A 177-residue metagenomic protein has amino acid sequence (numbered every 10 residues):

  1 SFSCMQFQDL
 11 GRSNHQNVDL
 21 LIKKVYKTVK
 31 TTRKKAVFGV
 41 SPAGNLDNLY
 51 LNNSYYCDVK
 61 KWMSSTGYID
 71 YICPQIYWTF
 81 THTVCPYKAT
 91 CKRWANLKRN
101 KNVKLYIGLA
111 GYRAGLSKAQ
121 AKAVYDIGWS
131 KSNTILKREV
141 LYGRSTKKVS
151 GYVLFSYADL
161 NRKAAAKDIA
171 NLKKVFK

Functional and structural regions predicted by a protein language model:
S1-S65, Y77-W78: Polysaccharide-binding and catalytic clefts of secreted carbohydrate-active enzymes
R12-K23, V84, K88, W129-K137: Non-membrane alpha-helical structural segments and their capping/turn regions in soluble enzymes
N52-C57, P86-K92: Charged helix-capping and loop-helix junction motifs
K60, S64-V84, W94-K177: Substrate-binding cleft of secreted/luminal carbohydrate-active enzymes
